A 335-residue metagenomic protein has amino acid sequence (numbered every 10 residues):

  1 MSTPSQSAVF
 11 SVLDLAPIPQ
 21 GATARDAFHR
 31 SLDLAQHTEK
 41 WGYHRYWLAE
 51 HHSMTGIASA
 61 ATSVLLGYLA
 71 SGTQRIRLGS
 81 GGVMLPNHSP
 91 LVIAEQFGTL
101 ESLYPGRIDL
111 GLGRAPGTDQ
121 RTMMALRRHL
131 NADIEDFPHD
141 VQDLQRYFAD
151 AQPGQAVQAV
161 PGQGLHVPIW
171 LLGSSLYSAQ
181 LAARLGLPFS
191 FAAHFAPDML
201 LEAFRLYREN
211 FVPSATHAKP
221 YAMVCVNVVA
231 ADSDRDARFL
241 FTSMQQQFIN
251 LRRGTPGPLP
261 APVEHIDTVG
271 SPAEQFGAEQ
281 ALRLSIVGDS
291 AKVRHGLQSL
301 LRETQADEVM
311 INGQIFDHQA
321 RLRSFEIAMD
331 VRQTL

Functional and structural regions predicted by a protein language model:
M1-T73: N-terminal beta1-alpha1-beta2 module of alpha/beta enzyme domains
S2-S5, E39, L66-R75, E101-R107 (+3 more regions): Acidic (Asp/Glu)-rich catalytic clusters
S7-V9, L13-A24, P86-A149, F189: Flexible, glycine-rich active-site loops centered on histidine and acidic residues that chelate a metal or position
F10, T38, G42, E50 (+6 more regions): Conserved, mostly hydrophobic/aromatic
F10-D14, Y46-L48, L78-S80, I108-L112 (+4 more regions): Hydrophobic faces of well-ordered beta-strands that scaffold small-molecule active sites in alpha/beta enzyme cores
D14-H29, V83-L91, Q163-G173, A281-S290: Active-site mouth loops of central-metabolism enzymes
L130-Q158, M199-A306, Q333: An alpha-helical appendage that flanks or caps ligand/catalytic pockets
A179, A183-D198, A203-F204: A conserved active-site cap/scaffold subdomain adjacent to cofactor or substrate pockets
